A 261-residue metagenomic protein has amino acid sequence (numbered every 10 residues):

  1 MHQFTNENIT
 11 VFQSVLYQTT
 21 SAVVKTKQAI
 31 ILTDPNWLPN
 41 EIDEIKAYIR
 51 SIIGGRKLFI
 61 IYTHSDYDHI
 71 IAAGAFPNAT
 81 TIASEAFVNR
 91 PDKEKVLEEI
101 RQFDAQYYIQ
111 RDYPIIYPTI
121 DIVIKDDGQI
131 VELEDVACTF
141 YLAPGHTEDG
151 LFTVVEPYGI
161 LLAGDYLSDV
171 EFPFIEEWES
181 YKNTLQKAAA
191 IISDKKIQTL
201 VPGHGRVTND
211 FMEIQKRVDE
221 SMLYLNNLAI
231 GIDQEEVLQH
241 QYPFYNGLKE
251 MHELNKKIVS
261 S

Functional and structural regions predicted by a protein language model:
M1-A47, F152-D165: Conserved beta-strand hairpin/beta-sheet module of binuclear metal-dependent hydrolase folds, prominently
I9, A137-T139: Conserved N-terminal boundary motif of the eukaryotic protein kinase catalytic domain
V11-Q13, Y62, A83, L142 (+1 more regions): Structural signal for conserved beta-strand scaffold positions within catalytic alpha/beta enzyme cores
V24, D34, I49, H64 (+8 more regions): Divalent metal-coordination and catalytic microenvironments
I30, W37-P39, T139-P144, E148-K216: Metallo-beta-lactamase
E41-D43, A47-I130, L223-N227: Active-site HxH/HxHxD metal-binding segment of metal-dependent hydrolases
L133: A conserved mid-domain beta-alpha-beta active-site/ligand-binding segment of alpha/beta enzyme cores
A190-Q198, R206-S261: Accessory terminal helices/loops
